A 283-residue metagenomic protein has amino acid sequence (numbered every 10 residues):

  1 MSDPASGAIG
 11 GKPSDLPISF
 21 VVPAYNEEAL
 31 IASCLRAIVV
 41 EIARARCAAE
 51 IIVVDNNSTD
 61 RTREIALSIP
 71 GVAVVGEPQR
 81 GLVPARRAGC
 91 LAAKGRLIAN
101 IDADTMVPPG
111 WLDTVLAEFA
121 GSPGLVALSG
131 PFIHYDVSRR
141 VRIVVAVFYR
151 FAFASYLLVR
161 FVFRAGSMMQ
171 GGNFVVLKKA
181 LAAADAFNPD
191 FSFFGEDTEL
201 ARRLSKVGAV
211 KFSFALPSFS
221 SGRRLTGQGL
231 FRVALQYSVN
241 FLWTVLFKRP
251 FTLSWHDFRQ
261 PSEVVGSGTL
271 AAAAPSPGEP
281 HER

Functional and structural regions predicted by a protein language model:
P17-S19, E50, E199: Cell-envelope/extracellular polymer assembly enzymes that use nucleotide-activated donors
E27-I42: Short, well-formed alpha-helical segments that are part of the catalytic scaffolds of diverse glycosyltransferases
A37, D55-R63, T105: A conserved acidic beta->alpha catalytic loop
E77-A93: Glycine-rich, basic loop-to-helix element that forms the pyrophosphate-binding segment of sugar-nucleotide handling
I98: Short aromatic/hydrophobic "clamp" motif used to bind/position activated sugar donors
G110-R142: Conserved donor NDP-sugar-binding/catalytic core segment of glycosyltransferases
G130-V137, V145-S167: Short, flexible, basic/aromatic active-site loop/helix in glycosyltransferases
F193-L200: Acidic donor-binding loop at a coil-to-helix junction in glycosyltransferase catalytic cores that engages
